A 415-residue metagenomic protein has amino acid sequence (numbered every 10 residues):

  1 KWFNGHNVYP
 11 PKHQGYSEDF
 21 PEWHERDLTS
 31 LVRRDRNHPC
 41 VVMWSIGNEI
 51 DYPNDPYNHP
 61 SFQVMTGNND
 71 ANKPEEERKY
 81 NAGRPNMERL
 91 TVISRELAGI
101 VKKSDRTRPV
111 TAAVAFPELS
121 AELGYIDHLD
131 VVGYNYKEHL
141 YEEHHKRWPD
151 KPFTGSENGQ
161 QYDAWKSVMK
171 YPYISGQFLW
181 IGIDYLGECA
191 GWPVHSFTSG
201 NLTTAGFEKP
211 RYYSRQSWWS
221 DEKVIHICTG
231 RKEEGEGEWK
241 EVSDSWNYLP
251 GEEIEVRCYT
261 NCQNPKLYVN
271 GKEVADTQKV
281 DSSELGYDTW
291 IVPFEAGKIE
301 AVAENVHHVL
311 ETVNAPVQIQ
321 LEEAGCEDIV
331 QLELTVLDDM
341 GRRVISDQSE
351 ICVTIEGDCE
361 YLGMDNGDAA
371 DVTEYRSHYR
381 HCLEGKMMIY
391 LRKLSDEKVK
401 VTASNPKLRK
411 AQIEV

Functional and structural regions predicted by a protein language model:
K1-P21, L31, T91, L97-K103: Aromatic-lined substrate-binding rim segments of carbohydrate-active enzymes
S17-V42: An active-site-proximal structural segment forming one wall of the substrate-binding cleft that immediately precedes
C40-S45, D51-E327, D339-M340: Substrate-binding clefts and catalytic carboxylate motifs of secreted carbohydrate-active enzymes
E253, N261-Q263, L267-V274, M340-D371: Short flexible loop/turn segments that cap and initiate beta-strands
D288-F294, Y375-S395: Short, hydrophobic beta-strand segments
A296-E300, Q331, K398-K400: Short, conserved beta-strand segments of beta-strand-rich sandwich/propeller modules, principally
N305-V306, P406-A411: Short acidic/polar inter-strand loop motif in beta-rich domains
